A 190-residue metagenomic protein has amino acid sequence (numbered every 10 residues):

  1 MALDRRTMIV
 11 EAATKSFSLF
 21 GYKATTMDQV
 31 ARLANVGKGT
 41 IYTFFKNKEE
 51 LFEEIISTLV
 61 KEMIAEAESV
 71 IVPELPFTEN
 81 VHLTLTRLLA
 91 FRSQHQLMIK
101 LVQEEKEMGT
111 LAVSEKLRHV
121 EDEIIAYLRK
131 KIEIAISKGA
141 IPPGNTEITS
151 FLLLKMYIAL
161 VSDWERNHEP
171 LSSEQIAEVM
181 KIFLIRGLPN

Functional and structural regions predicted by a protein language model:
M1-F20, A24-V36, E49-E53, E62: Basic, helix-initiating cap at the start of DNA-binding domains
S18, Y42-K46, T58: Base-recognition residues in the alpha-helical recognition helix of bacterial helix-turn-helix
L19-K23, E74, H95, K138-G139: Short coil/turn segments at alpha/beta junctions that flank glycine-rich nucleotide-binding fingerprints
G39: Key DNA-contact positions within bacterial/archaeal DNA-binding proteins
E54, E68-Q94, T149-L153, A177: Hydrophobic alpha-helical connector segments
K61-I64, E68, A112-K138, E147-F151 (+2 more regions): Amphipathic alpha-helical packing segments from all-alpha helical-bundle domains
L83, R87-A90, A126, K130-K138 (+2 more regions): C-terminal peripheral helix-coil segments that are non-catalytic and often amphipathic
L89-R129: Short secondary-structure transition hinges
